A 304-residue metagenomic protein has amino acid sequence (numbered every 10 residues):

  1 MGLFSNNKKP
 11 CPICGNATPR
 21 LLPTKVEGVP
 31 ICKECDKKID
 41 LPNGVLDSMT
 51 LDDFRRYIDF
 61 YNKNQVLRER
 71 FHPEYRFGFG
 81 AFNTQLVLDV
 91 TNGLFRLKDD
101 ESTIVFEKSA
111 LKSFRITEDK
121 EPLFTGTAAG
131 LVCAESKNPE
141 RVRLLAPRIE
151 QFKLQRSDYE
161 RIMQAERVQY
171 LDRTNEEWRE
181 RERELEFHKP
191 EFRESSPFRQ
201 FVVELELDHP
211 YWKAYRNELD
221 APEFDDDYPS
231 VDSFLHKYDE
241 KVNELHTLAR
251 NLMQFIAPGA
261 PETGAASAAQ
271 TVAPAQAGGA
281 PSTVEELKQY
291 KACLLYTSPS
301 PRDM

Functional and structural regions predicted by a protein language model:
S5-N7, G28: Short metal-coordination and nucleic-acid-contact micro-motifs, chiefly zinc-binding Cys/His arrays
C11-C14, C32-C35: Short cysteine-rich clusters marking metal-coordination/redox-active sites
T18-P19, I39: Cys/His-rich microdomains that often coordinate metals
L22-V29: Short linker/helix segments within small regulatory modules
D40-T91: Anionic N-terminal interaction surfaces
N92-V105: Short aromatic-glycine motifs in intrinsically disordered, low-complexity regions
F114-A269: Acidic, Ser/Thr- and proline-rich intrinsically disordered linker/docking segments of eukaryotic scaffolds
Y296-D303: Conserved small/polar residues in nucleotide/adenosyl-binding loops
